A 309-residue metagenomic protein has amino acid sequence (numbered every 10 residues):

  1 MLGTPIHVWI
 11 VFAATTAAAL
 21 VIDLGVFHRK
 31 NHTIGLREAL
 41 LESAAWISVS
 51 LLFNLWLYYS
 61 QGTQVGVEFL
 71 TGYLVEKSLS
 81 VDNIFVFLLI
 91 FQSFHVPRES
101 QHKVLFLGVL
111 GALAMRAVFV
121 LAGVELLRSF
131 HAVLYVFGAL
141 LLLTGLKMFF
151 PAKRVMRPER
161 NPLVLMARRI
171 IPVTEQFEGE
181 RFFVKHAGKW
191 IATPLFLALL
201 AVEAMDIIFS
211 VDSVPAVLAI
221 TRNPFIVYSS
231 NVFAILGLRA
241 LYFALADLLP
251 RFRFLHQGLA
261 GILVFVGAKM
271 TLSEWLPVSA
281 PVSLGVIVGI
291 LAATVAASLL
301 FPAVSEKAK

Functional and structural regions predicted by a protein language model:
M1-K309: Multi-pass alpha-helical transmembrane bundle typical of ion/small-solute transporters and intramembrane aspartyl
